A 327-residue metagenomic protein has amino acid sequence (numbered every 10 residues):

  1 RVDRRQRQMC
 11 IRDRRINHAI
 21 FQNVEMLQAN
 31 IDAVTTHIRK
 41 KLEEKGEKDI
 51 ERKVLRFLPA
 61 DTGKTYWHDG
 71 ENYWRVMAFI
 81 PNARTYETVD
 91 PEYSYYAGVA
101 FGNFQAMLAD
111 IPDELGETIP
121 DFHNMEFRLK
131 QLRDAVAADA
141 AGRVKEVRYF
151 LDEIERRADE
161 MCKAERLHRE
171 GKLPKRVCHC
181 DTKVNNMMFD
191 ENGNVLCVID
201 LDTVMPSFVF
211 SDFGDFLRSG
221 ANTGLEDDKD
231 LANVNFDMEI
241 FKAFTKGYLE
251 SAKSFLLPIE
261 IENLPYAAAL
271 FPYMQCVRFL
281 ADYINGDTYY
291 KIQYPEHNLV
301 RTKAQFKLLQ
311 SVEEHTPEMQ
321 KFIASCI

Functional and structural regions predicted by a protein language model:
R1-R7, I11: Single conserved hydrophobic/aromatic residue that forms the stacking wall/gate of nucleotide- or nucleobase-binding
R5, I16-K130, V209, L225-K229 (+3 more regions): Conserved ATP-binding subdomain of kinase catalytic cores across diverse folds
R15, Q22-E25, I80-Y95, D110-H179 (+5 more regions): ATP-dependent phospho-/nucleotidyl transfer catalytic cores
W74, K175-V177, L196, F208: Hydrophobic "anchor" residues on beta-strands that sit immediately upstream of conserved functional sites
N185-L225: Catalytic activation segment of kinase domains across protein kinase-like and atypical kinase folds
F210-S254, L270-Y289: Active-site activation/catalytic loop segments of kinase-like enzymes and analogous catalytic loops in related
L256-A268: All-alpha amphipathic helical-bundle segments outside canonical DNA-binding/catalytic cores that form hydrophobic
V312-T316: Long, compositionally biased intrinsically disordered regions
